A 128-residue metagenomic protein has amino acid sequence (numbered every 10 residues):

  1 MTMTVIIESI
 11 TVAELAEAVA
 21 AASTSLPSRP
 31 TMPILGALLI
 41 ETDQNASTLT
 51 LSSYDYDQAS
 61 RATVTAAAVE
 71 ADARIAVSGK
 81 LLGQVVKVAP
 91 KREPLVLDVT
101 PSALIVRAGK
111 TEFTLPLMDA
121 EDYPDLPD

Functional and structural regions predicted by a protein language model:
M1-D128: Structural preference for solvent-exposed beta-strand-turn elements and adjacent flexible terminal/loop segments within
